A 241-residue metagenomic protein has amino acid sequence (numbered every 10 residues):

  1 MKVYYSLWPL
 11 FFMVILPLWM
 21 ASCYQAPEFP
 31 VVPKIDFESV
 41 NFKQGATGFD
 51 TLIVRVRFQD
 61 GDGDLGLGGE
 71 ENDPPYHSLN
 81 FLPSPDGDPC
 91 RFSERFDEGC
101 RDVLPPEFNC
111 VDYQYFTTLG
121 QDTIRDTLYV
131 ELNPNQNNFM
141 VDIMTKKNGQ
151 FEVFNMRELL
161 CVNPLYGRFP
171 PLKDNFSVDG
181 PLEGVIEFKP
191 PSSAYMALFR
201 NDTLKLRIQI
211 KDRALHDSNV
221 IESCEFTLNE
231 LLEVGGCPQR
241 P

Functional and structural regions predicted by a protein language model:
M1-F11: Bacterial N-terminal signal peptides that target proteins for export
F12-P17: Hydrophobic helical h-region of N-terminal Sec-dependent signal peptides in bacterial secretory/periplasmic proteins
L18-S22: C-terminal motif of bacterial Sec signal peptides marking the signal peptidase cleavage site
Y24-P241: Non-catalytic macromolecular-recognition regions in eukaryotic signaling proteins
